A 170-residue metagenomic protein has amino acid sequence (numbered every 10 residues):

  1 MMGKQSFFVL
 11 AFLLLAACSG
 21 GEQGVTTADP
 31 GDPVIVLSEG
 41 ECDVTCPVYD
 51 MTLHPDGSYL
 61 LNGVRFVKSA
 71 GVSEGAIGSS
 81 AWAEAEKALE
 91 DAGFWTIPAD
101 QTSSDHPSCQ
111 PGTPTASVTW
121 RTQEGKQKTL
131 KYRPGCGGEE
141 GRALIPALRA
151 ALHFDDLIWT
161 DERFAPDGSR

Functional and structural regions predicted by a protein language model:
M1-F8: Bacterial N-terminal signal peptides that target proteins for export
L15-A17: C-terminal motif of bacterial Sec signal peptides marking the signal peptidase cleavage site
S19-D43, T96-R170: Short, well-ordered, aromatic-rich surface patches in folded extracellular/luminal domains
V34-S69, E74: N-terminal secretory signal peptides
L53-D56, A76-E84, W120-K126: A short, structured loop/turn motif at beta-sheet edges
P55-G57, R65, L89, T122-E124 (+1 more regions): A mature extracytoplasmic/lumenal domain signature
L60-P98: A short-motif feature that recognizes glycine-rich, charge-decorated loops that bind or process nucleotide phosphates
